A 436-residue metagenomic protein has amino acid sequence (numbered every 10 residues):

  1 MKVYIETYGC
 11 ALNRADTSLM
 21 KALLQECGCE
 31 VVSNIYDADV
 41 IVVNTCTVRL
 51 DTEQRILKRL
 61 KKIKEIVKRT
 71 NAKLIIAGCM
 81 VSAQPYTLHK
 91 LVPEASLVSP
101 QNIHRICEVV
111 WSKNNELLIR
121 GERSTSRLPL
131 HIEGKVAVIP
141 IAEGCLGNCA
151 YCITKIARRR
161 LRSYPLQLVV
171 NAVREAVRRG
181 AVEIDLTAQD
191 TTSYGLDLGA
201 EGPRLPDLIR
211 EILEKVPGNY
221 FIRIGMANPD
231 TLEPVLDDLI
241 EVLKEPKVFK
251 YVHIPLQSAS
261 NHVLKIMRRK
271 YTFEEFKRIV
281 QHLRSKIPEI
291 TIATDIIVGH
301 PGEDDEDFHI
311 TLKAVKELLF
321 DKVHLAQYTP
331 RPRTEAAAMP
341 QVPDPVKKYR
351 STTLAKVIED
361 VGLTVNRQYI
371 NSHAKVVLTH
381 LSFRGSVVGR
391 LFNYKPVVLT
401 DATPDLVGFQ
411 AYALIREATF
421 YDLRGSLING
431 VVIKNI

Functional and structural regions predicted by a protein language model:
M1-Y194, V252, E274-S285, H309 (+4 more regions): Proteins enriched for Cys/Gly/acidic motifs involved in redox and nucleic-acid/cofactor modification
E30, N34, V67-A72, S112-L117 (+5 more regions): Short, glycine- and charge-enriched coil/turn segments that flank and shape catalytic ligand pockets
Y36-D37, K68, L146, A259 (+3 more regions): Short strand-connecting beta-turns/loops that link adjacent beta-strands
L74-G78, A83, R178-D305, K316: Conserved SAM/AdoMet-binding glycine-rich loop
H104, G147, R159, T192 (+4 more regions): Glycine-centered loop/turn positions within well-structured domains that cap or flank conserved ligand/cofactor-binding
I254, D295, V315, V323 (+3 more regions): Hydrophobic, well-ordered secondary-structure elements that form the walls of internal hydrophobic environments
P330, A338-I436: Terminal RNA-binding accessory module
